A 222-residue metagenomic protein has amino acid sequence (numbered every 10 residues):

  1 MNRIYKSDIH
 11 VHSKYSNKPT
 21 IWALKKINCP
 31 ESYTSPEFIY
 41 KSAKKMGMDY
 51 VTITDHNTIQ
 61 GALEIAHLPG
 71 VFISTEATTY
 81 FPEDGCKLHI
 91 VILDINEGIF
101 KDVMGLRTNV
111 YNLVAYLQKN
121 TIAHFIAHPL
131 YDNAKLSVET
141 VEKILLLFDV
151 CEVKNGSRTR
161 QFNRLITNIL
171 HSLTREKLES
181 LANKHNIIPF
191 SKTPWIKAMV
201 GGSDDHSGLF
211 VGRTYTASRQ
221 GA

Functional and structural regions predicted by a protein language model:
M1-C86, R107, L209: An N-terminally biased module of ancient metal coordination in phosphate/nucleic-acid-related enzymes
S7, V11-C29, E97-Y215: Domain-core and long-helix interface of multi-subunit machines
L68-S74, F148-V150, A217: Active-site regions of enzymes building and remodeling cell-envelope glycoconjugates
E76, I92, F210, T214-A217: Residue-level preference for alpha-helix termini and adjacent loops
G85-L88, L146-F148: Short, solvent-exposed loop/turn segments at the edges of secondary structure
L88-H89, T121: Short, surface-exposed beta-edge/turn micro-motifs
H89-E97: Conserved beta strand-loop-helix elements of the APE1-like EEP
S218-A222: Short, intrinsically disordered, charge-balanced linker/junction segments flanking boundaries in proteins
